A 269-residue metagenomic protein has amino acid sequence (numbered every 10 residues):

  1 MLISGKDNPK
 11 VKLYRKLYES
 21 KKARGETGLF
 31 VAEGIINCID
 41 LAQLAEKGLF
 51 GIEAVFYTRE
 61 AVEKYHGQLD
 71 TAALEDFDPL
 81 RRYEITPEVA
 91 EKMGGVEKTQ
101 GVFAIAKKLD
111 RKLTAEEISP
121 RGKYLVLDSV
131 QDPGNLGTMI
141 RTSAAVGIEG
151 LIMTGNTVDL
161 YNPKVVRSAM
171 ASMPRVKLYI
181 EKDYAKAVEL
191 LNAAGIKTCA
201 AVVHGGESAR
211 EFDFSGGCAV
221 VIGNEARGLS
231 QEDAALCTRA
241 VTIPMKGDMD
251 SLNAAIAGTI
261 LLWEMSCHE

Functional and structural regions predicted by a protein language model:
M1-E97: N-terminal positively charged helical leader segments and presequences
G34, Q131-T138, L252-I256: Amphipathic alpha-helical repeat scaffolds
A61-V62, P87-V89, N156-V158, E225-R227 (+1 more regions): Short, acidic/turn-prone active-site loops that include or flank metal/cofactor- and phosphate-binding residues
D76-F77, E88, D110, A115-G205: RNA substrate-binding interface of SAM-dependent RNA methyltransferases
A104: Glycine-rich phosphate-binding loops that contact phosphosugars or nucleotide phosphates
T142-V146, L160-M173, Q231-E269: Structured adenosyl-cofactor binding patch, chiefly the S-adenosyl-L-methionine
C199-M249: Active-site/ligand-binding-proximal alpha/beta "capping" segment
